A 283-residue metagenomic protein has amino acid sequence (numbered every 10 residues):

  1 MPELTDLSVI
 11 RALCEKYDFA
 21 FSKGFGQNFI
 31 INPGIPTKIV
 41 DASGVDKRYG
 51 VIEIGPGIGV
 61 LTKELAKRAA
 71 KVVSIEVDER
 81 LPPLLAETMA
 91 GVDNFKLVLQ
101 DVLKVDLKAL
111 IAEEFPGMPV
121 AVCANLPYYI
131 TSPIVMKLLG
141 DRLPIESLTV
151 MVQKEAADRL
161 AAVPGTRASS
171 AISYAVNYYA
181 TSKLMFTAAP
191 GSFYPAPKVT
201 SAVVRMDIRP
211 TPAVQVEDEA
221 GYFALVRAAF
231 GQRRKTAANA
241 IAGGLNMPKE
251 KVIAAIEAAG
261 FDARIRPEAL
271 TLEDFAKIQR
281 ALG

Functional and structural regions predicted by a protein language model:
M1-A220, A224-A228, E257, E268 (+1 more regions): Catalytic cores of RNA-modifying enzymes
A12, N239, A254: Surface-exposed charge patches
A202, M206-I208, V214-K251, D262 (+1 more regions): An accessory alpha-helical subdomain
M247-G283: RNA substrate-recognition surfaces in RNA-acting enzymes
